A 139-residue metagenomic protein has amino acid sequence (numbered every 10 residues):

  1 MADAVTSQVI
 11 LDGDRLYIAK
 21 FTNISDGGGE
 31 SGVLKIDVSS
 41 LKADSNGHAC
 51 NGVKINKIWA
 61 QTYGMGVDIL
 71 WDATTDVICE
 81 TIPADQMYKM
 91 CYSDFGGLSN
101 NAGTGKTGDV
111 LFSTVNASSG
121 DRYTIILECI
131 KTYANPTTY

Functional and structural regions predicted by a protein language model:
M1-R15, T114-Y139: C-terminal interaction-tip segments
M1-W59: N-terminal low-complexity, intrinsically disordered "leader/linker" segments enriched in small/polar and basic residues
F21-I24, I78-Y88: Solvent-exposed serine/threonine-rich low-complexity stretches and specific carbohydrate-binding patches
S31-A49, A84-E128: Beta-sandwich interaction modules
G47-H48, G64, Y133-N135: Disulfide-rich extracellular domains of secreted proteins
W59-D68, A117-S119: Extended, low-complexity, turn-rich repeat/linker tracts enriched in Gly/Pro/Ser/Thr and Asp/Glu that occur
G64-P83: Short, surface-exposed beta-strand/strand-loop-strand elements in extracellular ectodomains
